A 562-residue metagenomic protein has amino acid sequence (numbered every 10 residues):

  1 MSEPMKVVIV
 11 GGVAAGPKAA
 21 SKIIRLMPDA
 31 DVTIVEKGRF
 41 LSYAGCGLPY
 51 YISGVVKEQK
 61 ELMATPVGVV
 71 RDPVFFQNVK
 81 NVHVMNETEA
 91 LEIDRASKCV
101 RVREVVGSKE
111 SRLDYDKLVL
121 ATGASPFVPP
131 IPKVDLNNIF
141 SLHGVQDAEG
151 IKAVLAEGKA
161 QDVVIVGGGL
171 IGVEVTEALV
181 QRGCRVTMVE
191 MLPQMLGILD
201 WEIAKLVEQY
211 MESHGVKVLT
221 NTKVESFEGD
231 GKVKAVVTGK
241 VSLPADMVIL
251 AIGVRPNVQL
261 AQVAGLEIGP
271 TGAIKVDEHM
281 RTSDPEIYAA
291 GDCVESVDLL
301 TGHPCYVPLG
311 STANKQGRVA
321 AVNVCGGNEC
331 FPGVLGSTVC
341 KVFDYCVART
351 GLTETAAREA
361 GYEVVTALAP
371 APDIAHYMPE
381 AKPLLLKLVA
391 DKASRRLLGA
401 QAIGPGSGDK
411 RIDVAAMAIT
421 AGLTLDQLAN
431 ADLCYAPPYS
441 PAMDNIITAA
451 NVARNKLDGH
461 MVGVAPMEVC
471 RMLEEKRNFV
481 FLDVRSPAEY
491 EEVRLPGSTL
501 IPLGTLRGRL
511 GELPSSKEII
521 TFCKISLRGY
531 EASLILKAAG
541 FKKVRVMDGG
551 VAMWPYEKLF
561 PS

Functional and structural regions predicted by a protein language model:
S2-K6, G12, C293-G406, P437-P441 (+1 more regions): Mid-to-C-terminal Rossmann-like scaffold of FAD/NAD(P)H-dependent oxidoreductases
S2-M85, F127, E177-L199, S337 (+3 more regions): Beta1-alpha1 glycine-rich phosphate/pyrophosphate-binding loop at the start of Rossmann-like nucleotide-binding domains
A14-A15, I171, R528: Hydrophobic/small residue at the entry helix of a nucleotide-binding pocket
D29-T33, M85-V106, L113, V180-V276 (+1 more regions): A Rossmann-like FAD-binding core segment of flavoenzymes
L120-R182, K217, V276-E278, T499-R509: Glycine-rich dinucleotide-binding loop and its adjacent helix/turn
D135-K159, E228-A235, G239-V322, V414 (+1 more regions): FAD-site-proximal beta/loop scaffold in flavoenzymes
D162-V163, L170-E228, V307-A313, E329-A356 (+1 more regions): Rossmann-like dinucleotide-binding cores of NAD(P)H-dependent redox enzymes
D426-F479, P487-I520, K524-S562: Rhodanese-like catalytic fold shared by cysteine-dependent sulfurtransferases and DSP/PTP-type phosphatases
